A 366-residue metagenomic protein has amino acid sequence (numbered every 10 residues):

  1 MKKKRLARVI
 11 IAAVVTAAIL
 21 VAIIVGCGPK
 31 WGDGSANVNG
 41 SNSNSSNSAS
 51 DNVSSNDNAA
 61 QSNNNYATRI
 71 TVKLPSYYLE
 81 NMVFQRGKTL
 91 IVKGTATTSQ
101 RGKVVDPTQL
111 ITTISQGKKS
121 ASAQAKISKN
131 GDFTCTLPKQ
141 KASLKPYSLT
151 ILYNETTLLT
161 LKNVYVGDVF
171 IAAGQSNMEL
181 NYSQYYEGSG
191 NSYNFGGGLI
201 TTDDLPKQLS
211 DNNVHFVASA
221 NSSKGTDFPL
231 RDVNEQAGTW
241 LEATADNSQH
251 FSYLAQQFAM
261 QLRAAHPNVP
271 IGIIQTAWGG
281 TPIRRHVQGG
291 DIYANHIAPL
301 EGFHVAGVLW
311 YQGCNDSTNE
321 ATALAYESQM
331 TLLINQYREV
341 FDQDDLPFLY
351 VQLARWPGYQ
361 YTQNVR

Functional and structural regions predicted by a protein language model:
K2-K4, K30, N47, Q61 (+1 more regions): Polybasic, lysine/arginine-rich low-complexity segments
K2-V14: N-terminal Sec-pathway targeting helices
L6-R8, G34, N65: Short amphipathic alpha-helical "recognition" segments used for binding
V15-I19: Hydrophobic core
I23-S46: Sec-dependent signal peptide cleavage junction
V38-R69: Acidic/polar, low-complexity intrinsically disordered N-terminal segments immediately downstream of a Sec signal
N63-R366: Cell-envelope and extracellular/periplasmic
